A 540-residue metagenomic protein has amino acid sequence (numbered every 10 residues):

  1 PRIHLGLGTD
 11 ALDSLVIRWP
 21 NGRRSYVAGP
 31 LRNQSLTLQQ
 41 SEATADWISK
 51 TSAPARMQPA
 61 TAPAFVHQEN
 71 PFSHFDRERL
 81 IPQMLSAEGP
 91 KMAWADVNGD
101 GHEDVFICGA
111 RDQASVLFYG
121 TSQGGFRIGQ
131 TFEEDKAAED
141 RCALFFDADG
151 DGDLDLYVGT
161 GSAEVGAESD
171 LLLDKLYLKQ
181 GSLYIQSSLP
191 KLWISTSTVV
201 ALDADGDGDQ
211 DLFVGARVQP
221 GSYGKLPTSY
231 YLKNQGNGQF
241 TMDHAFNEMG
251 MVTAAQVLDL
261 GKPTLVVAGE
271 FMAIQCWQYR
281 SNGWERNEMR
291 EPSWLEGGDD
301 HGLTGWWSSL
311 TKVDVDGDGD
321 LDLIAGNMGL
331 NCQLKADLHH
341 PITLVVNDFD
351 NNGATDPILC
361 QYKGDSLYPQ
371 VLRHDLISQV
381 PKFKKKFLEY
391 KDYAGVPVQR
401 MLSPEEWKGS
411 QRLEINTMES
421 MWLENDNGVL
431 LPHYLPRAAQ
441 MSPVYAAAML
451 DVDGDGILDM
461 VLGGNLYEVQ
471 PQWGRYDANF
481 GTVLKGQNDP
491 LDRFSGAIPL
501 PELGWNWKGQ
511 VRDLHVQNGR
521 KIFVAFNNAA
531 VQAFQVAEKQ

Functional and structural regions predicted by a protein language model:
P1-K91, F126, P190, M242 (+8 more regions): Gly/Ser/Thr/Pro-enriched helix-cap/hinge segments flanking short amphipathic alpha-helices
L15, D104-G109, L154-T160, L212-A216 (+6 more regions): Hydrophobic beta-strand segments that make up the repeating blades of beta-propeller and related beta-repeat
E88-G99, Y119, E139-G150, L154 (+11 more regions): Beta-propeller blade termini
A110-Q113, G166-L172, G221-P227, E270-M272 (+3 more regions): Short, solvent-exposed loop/turn segments at conserved positions within beta-propeller repeat blades
G125-F146: Blade-loop segments of beta-propeller domains
E134-D140, G161-A204, P227, D243-F246: Asp-box/WD-like beta-propeller blade repeats and closely related beta-sheet repeat scaffolds
L172-K179, P227-N234, T343-V346, M421-E424 (+1 more regions): Beta-propeller blade signature
I342-R400: Extended catalytic-interface subdomain
